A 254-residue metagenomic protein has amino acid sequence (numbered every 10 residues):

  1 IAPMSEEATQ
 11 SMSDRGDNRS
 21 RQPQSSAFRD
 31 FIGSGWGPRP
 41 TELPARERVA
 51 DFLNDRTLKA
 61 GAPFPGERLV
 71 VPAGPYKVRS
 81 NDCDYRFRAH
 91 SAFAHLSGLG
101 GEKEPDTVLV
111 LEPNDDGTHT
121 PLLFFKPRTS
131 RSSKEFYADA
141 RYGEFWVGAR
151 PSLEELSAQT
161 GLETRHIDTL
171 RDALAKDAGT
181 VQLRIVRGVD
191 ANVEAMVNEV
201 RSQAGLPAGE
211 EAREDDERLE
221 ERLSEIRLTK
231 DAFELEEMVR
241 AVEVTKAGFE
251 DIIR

Functional and structural regions predicted by a protein language model:
I1-D251: A composition/biophysics-driven feature that prefers long, compositionally simple stretches
